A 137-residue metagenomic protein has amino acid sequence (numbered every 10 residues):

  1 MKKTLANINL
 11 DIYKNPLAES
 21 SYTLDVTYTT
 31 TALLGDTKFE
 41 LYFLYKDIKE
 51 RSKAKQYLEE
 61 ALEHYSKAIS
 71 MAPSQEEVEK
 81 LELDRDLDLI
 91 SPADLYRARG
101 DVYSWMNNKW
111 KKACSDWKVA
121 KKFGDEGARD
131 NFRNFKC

Functional and structural regions predicted by a protein language model:
M1-T4, A54, A61, K112-A113: Single-residue signature of alpha-solenoid repeat helices
K2-T29, K67-P92: Flexible helix-coil transition and linker loops at the boundaries of alpha-helical arrays
D11-N15, L44, I48, Q75 (+2 more regions): Alpha-solenoid repeat scaffolds
L24, R51-E59, E82, S115: Short, charged, amphipathic alpha-helical segments
D36, F43, D101-V102: Residue-level recognition of tetratricopeptide repeat
L41, I48, K55, M106-N107: Structural motif corresponding to the intra-repeat A-B loop/turn of tetratricopeptide repeats
E79-C137: Terminal, low-structured helical/coil segments at or just beyond the last alpha-helical repeat
